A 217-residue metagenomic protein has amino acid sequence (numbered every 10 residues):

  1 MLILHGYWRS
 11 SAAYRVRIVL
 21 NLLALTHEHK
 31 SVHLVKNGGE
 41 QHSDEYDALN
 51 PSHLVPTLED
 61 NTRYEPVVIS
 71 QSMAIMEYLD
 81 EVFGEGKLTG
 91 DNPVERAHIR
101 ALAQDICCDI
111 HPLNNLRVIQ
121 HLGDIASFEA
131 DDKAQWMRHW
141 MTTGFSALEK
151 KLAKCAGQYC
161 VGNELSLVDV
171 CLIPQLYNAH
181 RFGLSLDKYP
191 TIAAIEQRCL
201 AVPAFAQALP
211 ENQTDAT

Functional and structural regions predicted by a protein language model:
M1-D132: GST-like domain detector, emphasizing the conserved glutathione-binding G-site in the N-terminal thioredoxin-like
H33-L34, A193, Q213: Conserved beta-strand edge residues that scaffold enzyme active sites
H53, G86, C155-Q158, A206: Secondary-structure boundary/capping positions in well-ordered alpha/beta enzyme cores
D80, Q175-L176, L209: Active-site-flanking alpha-helical
I106-A201: GST-like fold's C-terminal all-alpha helical module
P210-T217: Terminal-tail/helix-coil boundary detector
